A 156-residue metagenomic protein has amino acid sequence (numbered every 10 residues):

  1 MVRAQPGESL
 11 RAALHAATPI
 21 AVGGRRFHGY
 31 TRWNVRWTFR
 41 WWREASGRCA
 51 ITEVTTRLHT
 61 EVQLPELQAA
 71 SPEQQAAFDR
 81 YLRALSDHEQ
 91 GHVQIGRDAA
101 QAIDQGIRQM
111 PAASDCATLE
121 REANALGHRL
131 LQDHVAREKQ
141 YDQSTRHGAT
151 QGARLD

Functional and structural regions predicted by a protein language model:
M1-P72, A113-D156: Metalloprotease/metallohydrolase-associated module, dominated by Zn2+-dependent proteases
E73-A77: Short, hydrophobic/aliphatic alpha-helical segments
F78-L82: Mature extracytoplasmic/lumenal regions of exported proteins
A84-G96: Active-site recognition of the HExxH zinc-binding catalytic motif
R97-I107: Membrane-interfacial alpha-helical segments at the cytosolic side of multi-pass membrane proteins
